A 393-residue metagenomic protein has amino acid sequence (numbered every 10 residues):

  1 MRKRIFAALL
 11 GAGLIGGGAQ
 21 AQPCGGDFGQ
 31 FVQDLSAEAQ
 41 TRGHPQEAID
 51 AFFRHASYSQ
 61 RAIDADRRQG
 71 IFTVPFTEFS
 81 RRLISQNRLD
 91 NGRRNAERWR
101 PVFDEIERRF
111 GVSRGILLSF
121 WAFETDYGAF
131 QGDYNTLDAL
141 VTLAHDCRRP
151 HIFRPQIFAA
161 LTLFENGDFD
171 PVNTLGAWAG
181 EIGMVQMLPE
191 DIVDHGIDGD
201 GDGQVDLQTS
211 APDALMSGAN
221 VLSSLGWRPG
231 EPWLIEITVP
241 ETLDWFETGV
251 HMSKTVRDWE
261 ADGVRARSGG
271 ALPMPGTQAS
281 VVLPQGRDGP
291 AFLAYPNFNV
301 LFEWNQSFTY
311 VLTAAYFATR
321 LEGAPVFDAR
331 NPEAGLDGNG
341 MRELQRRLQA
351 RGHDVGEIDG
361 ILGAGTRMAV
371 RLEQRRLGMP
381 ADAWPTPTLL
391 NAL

Functional and structural regions predicted by a protein language model:
M1-A7: Bacterial N-terminal signal peptides that target proteins for export
A7-G16: Bacterial N-terminal signal peptides
G17-A21: Sec/Tat signal peptide C-region and signal peptidase I cleavage site
C24-A56, I63, R68-I71, L89 (+3 more regions): Extracytoplasmic and endomembrane cell-envelope/extracellular-matrix remodeling and assembly machinery
S57-W99: Signal peptide-directed extracytoplasmic domains
L89-W121: Glycine-rich active-site/cofactor-binding loop and its immediate structural neighborhood
F123, Y134-V141: Short, conserved phosphate-binding/catalytic loop or strand-edge motifs used in phosphoryl-/nucleotidyl-transfer
A334-M341, Q349-L393: Short acidic, glycine/serine/threonine-rich helix-capping segments at coil-helix boundaries
